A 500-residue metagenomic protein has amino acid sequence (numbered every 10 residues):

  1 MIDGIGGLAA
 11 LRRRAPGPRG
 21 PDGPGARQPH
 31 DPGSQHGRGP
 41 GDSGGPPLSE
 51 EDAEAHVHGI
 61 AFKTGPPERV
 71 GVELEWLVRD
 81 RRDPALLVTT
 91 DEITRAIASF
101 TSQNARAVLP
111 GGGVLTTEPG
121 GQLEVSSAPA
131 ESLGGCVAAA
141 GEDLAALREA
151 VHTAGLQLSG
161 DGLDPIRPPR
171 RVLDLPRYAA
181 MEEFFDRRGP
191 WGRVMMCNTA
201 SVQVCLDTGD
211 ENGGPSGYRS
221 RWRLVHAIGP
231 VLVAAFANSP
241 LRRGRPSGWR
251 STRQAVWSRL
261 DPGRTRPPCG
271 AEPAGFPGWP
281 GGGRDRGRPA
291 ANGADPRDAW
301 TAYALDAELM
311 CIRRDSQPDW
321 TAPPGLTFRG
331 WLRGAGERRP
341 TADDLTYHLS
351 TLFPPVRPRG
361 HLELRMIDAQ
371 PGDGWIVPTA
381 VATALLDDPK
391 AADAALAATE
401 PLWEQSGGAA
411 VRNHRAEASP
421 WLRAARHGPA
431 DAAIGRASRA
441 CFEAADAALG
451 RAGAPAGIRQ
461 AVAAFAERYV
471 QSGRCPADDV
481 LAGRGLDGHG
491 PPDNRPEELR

Functional and structural regions predicted by a protein language model:
I2-P190, N198, R223, A237 (+8 more regions): Terminal catalytic/cofactor-binding subdomain
L77, Q203-D207, E363-R365: Structured core elements
Q122-A128, S201, C205, A418-A425: A short small-residue
G135, D207-G209, G213-P215, M366-W375: Conserved phosphate-binding loops in nucleotide/dinucleotide-binding enzymes
T153-G160, P230-S251, R259, K390-P420: Flexible helix-coil linker/hinge segments at domain or subdomain boundaries
S159-R357: Loop-rich catalytic cores of soluble enzymes, especially ATP-dependent carboxylate-amine ligases and other
E272-G278, R288-P289, A409-Y469: C-terminal, helix-dominated tail/subdomain
W320-G407: Long, well-ordered mid-to-C-terminal structural blocks that present hydrophobic/aromatic surfaces
